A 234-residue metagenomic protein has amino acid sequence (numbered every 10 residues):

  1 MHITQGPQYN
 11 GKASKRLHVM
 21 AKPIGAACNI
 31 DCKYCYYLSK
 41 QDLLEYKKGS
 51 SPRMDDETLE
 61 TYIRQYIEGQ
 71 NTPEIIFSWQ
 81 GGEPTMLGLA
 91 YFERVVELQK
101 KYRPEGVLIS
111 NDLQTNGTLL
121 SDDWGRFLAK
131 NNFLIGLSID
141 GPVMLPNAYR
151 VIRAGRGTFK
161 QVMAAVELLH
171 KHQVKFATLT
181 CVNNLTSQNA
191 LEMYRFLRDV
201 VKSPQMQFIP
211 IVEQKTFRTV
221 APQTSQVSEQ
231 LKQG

Functional and structural regions predicted by a protein language model:
H2-T115, L119-R126, K130-N131: Conserved alpha-helical substructure of the radical SAM core
Q5-G11, G136, Q230-G234: Charged, low-complexity, helix-prone segments enriched in Lys/Glu/Asp/Gln
V19, I75-F77, N111-L113, I135-L137 (+2 more regions): Hydrophobic faces of well-ordered beta-strands that scaffold small-molecule active sites in alpha/beta enzyme cores
C28-Y36, N132-L137, V201-F208: Short coil-to-beta-strand
Q41-L44, G82-M86, G117-D122, L134-R156 (+3 more regions): Conserved radical SAM core fold
E97, G125-N132, A154, R195-V201: Short, surface-exposed basic-aromatic patches at helix termini and helix-loop junctions that form
Y149-M163, E167-G234: Radical SAM enzyme [4Fe-4S]-AdoMet core and its adjacent flexible, acidic and glycine-rich loops/tails across
